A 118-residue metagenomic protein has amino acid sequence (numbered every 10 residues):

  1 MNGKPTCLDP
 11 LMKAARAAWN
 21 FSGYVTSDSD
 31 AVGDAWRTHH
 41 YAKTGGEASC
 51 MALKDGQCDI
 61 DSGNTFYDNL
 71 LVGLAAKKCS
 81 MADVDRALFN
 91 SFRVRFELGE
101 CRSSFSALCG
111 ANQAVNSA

Functional and structural regions predicted by a protein language model:
M1-S62, Y67-N69, S80-D83: Second-shell residues forming the walls of enzyme active-site clefts
C7-D9, K77, N116-A118: Polar helix-capping/helix-linker motif
G63-N64, D68-L70, L74-R102: Long, well-ordered, tryptophan-enriched scaffold segments
S106-A118: Cofactor-pocket helix-loop regions in the catalytic cores of large enzyme subunits
